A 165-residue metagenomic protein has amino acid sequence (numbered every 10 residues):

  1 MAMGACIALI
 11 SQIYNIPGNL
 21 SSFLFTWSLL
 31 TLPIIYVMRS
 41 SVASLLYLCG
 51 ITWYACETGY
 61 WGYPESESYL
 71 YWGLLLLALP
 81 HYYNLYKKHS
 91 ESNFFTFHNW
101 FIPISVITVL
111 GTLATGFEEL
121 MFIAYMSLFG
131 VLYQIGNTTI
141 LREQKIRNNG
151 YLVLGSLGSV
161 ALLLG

Functional and structural regions predicted by a protein language model:
M1-G165: Alpha-helical multi-pass membrane segments and their bilayer interfacial helix-loop junctions
